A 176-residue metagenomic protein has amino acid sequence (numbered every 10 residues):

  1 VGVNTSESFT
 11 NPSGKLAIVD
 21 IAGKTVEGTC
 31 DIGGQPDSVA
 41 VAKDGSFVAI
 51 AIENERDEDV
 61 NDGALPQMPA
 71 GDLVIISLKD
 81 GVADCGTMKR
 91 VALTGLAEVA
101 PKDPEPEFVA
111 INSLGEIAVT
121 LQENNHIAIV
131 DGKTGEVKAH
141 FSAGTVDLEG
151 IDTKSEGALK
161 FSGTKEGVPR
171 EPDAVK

Functional and structural regions predicted by a protein language model:
G2-G14, A51-G71: Short, conserved, GDST-rich strand-edge loop motifs in beta-rich repeat architectures
P12, Q35-D37, E55, P69 (+3 more regions): Beta-rich catalytic cores
S13-K24, P66-D80, G135: Beta-propeller blade signature
T29-D31, L78-P104, A139-G167: Surface-exposed loop and turn segments in beta-propeller and other repeat-based domains that flank or scaffold
A42-G45, N112-L114: Residue-level detector of Asp-centered blade-edge/turn motifs that repeat once per structural unit in beta-propeller
